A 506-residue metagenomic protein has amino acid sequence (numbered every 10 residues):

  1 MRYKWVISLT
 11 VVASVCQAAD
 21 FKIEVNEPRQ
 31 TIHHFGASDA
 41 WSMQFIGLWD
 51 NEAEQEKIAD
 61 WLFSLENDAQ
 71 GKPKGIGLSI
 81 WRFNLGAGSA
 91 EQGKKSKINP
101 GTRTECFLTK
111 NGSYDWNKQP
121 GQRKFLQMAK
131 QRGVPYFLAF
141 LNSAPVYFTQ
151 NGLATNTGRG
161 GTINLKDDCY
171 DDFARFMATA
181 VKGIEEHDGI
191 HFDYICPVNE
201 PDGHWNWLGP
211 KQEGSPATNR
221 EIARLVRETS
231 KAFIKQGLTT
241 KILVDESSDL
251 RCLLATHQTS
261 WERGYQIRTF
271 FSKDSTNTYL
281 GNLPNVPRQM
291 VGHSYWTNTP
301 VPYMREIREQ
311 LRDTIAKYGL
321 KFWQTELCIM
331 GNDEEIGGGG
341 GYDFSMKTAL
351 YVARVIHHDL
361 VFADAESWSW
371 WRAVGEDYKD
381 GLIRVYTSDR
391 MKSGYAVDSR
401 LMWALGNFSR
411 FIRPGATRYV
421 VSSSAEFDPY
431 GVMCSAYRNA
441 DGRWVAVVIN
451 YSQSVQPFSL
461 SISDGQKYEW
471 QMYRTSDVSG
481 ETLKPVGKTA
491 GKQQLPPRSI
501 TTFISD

Functional and structural regions predicted by a protein language model:
L9-Q17: Hydrophobic h-region of N-terminal signal peptides that target proteins for export in Gram-negative bacteria
F21-F192, W205, Q212-A223, R227 (+1 more regions): N-terminal catalytic cores of secreted or lumenal carbohydrate-active enzymes
H33-D39, S79-L85, Y136-F140, D193-P197 (+6 more regions): Structural recognition of the beta-strand scaffold that forms the well-ordered cores of secreted hydrolase catalytic
K182, Q212-V355: Noncatalytic carbohydrate-binding groove/subsite architecture in carbohydrate-active enzymes
K321-R410, Y419-F427: Aromatic/acidic polysaccharide-binding cleft in carbohydrate-active enzymes
A425-Y468, R498: Carbohydrate-binding surface patches
S463-G480: Solvent-exposed beta-hairpin/edge-strand motifs
K484-D506: C-terminal beta-strand-rich structural cap/linker in extracellular carbohydrate-active enzymes
